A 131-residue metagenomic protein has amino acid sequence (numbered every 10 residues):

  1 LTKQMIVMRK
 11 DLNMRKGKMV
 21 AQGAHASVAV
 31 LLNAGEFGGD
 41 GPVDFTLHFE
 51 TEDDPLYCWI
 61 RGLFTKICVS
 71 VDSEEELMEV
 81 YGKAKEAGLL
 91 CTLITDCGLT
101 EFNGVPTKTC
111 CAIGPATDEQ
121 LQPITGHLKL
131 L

Functional and structural regions predicted by a protein language model:
L1-L131: Positively charged, small/polar-rich N-terminal and surface patches that mediate targeting and assembly and bind
